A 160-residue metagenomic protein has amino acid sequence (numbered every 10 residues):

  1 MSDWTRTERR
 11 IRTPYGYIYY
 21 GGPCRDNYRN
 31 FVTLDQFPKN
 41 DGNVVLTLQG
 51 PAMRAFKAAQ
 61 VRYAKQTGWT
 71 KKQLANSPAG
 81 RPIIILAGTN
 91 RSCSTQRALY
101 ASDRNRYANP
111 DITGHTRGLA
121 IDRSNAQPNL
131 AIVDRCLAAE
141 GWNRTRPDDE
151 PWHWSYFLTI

Functional and structural regions predicted by a protein language model:
M1-F31: N-terminal low-complexity, Pro/Thr/Ser-rich intrinsically disordered segments that act as propeptides or flexible
S2, N105-I160: Catalytic cores and adjacent binding grooves of peptidoglycan-active enzymes
Y20-G88: Active-site acidic/histidine clusters and adjacent loop/turn architecture that either coordinate catalytic ions
V61-G68, A101-R104, A138: Sec-exported extracytoplasmic/periplasmic mature domains
Y63, W69-K72, S94, L130-R135 (+1 more regions): Short, motif-level signal for alpha-helix interfacial/capping segments enriched in acidic residues and aromatics/proline
P82-I85, R91-Q96, H115: Mid-length scaffold segments of soluble, non-membrane domains
G88-R91, N125-Q127: A mature extracytoplasmic/lumenal domain signature
C93-P110: Charged, often glycine-rich, active-site loop that binds/positions anionic groups
